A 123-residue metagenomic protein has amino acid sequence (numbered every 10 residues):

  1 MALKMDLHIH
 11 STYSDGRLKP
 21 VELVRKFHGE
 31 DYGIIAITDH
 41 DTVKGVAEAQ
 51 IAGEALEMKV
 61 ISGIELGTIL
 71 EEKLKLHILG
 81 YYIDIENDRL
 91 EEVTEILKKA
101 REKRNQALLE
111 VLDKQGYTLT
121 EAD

Functional and structural regions predicted by a protein language model:
M1-K73: An N-terminally biased module of ancient metal coordination in phosphate/nucleic-acid-related enzymes
E54-D123: Extended substrate/RNA-proximal surfaces in nucleic-acid metabolism proteins
